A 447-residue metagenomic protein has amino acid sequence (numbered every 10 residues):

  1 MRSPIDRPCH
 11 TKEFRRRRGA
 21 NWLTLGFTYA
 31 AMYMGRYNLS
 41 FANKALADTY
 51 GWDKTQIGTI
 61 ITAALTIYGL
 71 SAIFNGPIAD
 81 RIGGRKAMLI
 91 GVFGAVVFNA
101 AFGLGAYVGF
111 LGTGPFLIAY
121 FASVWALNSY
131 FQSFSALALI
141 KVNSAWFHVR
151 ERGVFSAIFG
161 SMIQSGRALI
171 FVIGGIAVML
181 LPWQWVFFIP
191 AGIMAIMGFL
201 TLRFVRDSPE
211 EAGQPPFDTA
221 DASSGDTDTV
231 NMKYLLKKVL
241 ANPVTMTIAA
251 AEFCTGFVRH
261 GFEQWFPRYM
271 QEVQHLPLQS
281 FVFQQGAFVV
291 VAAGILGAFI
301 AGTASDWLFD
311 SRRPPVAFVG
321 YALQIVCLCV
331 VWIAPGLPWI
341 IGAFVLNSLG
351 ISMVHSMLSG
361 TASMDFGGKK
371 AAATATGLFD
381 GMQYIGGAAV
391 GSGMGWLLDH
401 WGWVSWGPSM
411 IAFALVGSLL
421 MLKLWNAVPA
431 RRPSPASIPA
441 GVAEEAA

Functional and structural regions predicted by a protein language model:
R2-R15, S208-I248, I438-A447: Juxtamembrane intracellular "pre-TM" segments in multi-pass secondary transporters
Y37, L65-I73, R167-A168, V291-F299 (+1 more regions): Residue-level signature of mid-helix packing/kink "hotspots" within the transmembrane helices of 12-pass Major
L39-N43, N242-F299, H355, S359 (+1 more regions): Extracytoplasmic gate region of multi-pass secondary transporters
R81-V92, D306-Y321: Cytoplasmic membrane-interface "Motif A"-like loop-to-helix N-cap segments of 12-TM Major Facilitator Superfamily
F93-G114, A322-P335: C-terminal ends and interior cores of transmembrane alpha-helices in multi-pass membrane transporters/permeases
V124-S165: Cytoplasmic helix-loop-helix junction between adjacent transmembrane helices in 12-TM secondary transporters
F159-E210: Helix-loop-helix hairpin linking two adjacent transmembrane segments in secondary transporters
S311-T361: C-terminal transmembrane helical hairpin of 12-TM major facilitator-type secondary transporters
